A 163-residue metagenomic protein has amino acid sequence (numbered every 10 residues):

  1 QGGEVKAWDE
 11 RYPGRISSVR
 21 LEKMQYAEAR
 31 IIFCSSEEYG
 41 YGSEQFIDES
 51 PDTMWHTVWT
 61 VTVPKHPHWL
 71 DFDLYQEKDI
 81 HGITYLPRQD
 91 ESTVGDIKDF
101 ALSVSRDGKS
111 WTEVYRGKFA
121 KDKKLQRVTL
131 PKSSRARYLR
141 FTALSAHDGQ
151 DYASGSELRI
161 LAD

Functional and structural regions predicted by a protein language model:
Q1-E77, R88-G95, R116, E157-D163: Disordered, acidic Ser/Thr/Pro-rich linker "stalks" and the adjacent N-terminal cap of the next globular domain
V63-H68, E77-K78, Q89-D163: Trp- and acidic/polar-enriched beta-sheet ligand-binding modules for extracellular glycan and matrix recognition
G82-P87: Beta-strand-rich structural segments
